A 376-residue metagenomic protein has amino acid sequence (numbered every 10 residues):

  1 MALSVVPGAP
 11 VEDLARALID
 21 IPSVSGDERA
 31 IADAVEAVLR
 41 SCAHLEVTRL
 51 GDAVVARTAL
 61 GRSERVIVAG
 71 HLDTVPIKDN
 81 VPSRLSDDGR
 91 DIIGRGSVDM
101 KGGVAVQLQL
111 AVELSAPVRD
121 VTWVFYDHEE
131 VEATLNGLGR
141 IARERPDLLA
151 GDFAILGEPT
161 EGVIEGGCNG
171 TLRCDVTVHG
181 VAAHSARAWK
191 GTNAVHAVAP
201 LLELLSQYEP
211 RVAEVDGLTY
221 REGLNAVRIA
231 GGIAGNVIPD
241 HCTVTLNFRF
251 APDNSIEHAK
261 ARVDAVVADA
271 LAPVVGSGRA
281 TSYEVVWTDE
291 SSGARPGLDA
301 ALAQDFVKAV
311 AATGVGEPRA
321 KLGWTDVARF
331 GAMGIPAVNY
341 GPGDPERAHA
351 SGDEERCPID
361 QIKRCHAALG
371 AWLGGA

Functional and structural regions predicted by a protein language model:
M1-L72, H241-N247, R262, I359 (+2 more regions): N-terminal helical capping/dimerization or prosegment-like subdomains of hydrolases acting on amide or phosphate bonds
L3-V6, P159, G166, R173-A376: Metal-dependent amide/peptide-bond hydrolase catalytic core, centered on the "pita-bread" metallohydrolase fold
V35, V104-L114, L138-I141, V198-L201 (+2 more regions): Buried hydrophobic packing segments
L50-D52, G70-L72, D127-H128, G157-T160 (+1 more regions): Fold-independent oxyanion-binding glycine-rich loops and adjacent beta-strand/coil segments at enzyme active sites
R65-F125, G137, D353: Active-site metal-coordination/substrate-binding segment of hydrolases, especially metallo-dependent peptidases
V66-V68, V124, I155, G276 (+1 more regions): Hydrophobic/aromatic beta-strand patches that form the interior of the parallel beta-sheet core in alpha/beta enzyme
D73-D88, G166-V178, K308: Acidic-glycine-rich active-site phosphate/pyrophosphate-binding loop
A105-R173: Acidic/histidine-rich catalytic neighborhood of metal-dependent amide-processing enzymes
